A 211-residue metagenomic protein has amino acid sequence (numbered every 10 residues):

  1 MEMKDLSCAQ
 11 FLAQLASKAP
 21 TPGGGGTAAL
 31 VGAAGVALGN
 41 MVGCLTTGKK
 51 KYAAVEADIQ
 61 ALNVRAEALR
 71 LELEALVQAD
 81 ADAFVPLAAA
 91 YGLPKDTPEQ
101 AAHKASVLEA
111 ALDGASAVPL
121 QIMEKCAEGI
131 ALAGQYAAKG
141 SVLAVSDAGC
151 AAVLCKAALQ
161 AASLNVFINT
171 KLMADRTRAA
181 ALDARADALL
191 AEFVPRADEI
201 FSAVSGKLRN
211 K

Functional and structural regions predicted by a protein language model:
M3-T21: Short, hydrophobic/aliphatic alpha-helical segments
S17-L38, A144-A162: Conserved phosphate/anionic-ligand binding catalytic regions in large, soluble enzymes, centered on
L30-A34, L62, L69-L76, A115-K125 (+5 more regions): Amphipathic alpha-helix face/heptad-repeat signature
L38, V42-L45: A conserved active-site cap/scaffold subdomain adjacent to cofactor or substrate pockets
K50-A89, L189, R196: A structural-propensity feature for long, helix-poor, extended segments
A79-P94, A197-K211: Long, charge-rich low-complexity segments
D80, F84-V153, A157, N169: Amphipathic alpha-helical interface segments
G129-L132, A144-V204: Preference for long, well-ordered alpha-helical segments
